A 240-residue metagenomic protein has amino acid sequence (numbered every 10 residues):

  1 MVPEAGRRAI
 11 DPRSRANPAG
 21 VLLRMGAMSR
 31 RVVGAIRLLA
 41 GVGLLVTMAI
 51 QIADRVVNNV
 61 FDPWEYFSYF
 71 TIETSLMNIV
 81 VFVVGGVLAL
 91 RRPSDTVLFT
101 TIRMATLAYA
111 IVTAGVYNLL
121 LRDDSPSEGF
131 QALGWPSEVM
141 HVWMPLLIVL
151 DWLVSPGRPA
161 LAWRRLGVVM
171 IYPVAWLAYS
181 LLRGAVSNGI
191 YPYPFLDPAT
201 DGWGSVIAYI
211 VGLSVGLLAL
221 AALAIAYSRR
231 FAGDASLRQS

Functional and structural regions predicted by a protein language model:
R24-A40: N-terminal membrane topogenic signal
A40-V56: Alpha-helical transmembrane segments of multi-pass membrane proteins
Q51-V60, N118-E128: Juxtamembrane "helix-exit" motif on the non-cytosolic side of transmembrane helices
F61-Y69, L98-T101, P126-V139, A162-L166 (+1 more regions): Non-cytosolic membrane-interface motifs at loop->transmembrane helix junctions
F67-S68, S187-L223: Membrane-interface transmembrane-helix boundary segments in multi-pass integral membrane proteins
T71-T74, G134-L146, I207-V211: Membrane-interface loop-to-helix entry segments
A110, L166-Y179: Hydrophobic alpha-helical membrane-insertion segments
P145-L161: Alpha-helical transmembrane segments in multipass membrane proteins, preferentially the mid-helix core
